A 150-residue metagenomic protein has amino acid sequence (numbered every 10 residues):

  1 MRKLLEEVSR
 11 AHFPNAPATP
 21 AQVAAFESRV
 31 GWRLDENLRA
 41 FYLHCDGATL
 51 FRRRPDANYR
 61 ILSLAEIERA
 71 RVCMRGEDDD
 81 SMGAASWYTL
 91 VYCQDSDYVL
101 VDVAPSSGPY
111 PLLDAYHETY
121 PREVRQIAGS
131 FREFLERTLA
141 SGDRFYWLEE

Functional and structural regions predicted by a protein language model:
M1-D97, F145-E150: A surface-exposed partner-binding patch
L5-E6, A65, V101, L113-D114 (+1 more regions): Compositionally biased amphipathic helical and low-complexity segments enriched in hydrophobic
D35, S63, Q126-F131, L135: Secondary-structure junction/capping motif
Y42-C45, A104, T138: Generic structural signal for hydrophobic core residues of well-folded globular domains
L100-R132: Segments surrounding the PLD/"HKD" phosphodiesterase catalytic module and close analogs
G129-E150: Acidic, proline/glycine-rich low-complexity IDRs
